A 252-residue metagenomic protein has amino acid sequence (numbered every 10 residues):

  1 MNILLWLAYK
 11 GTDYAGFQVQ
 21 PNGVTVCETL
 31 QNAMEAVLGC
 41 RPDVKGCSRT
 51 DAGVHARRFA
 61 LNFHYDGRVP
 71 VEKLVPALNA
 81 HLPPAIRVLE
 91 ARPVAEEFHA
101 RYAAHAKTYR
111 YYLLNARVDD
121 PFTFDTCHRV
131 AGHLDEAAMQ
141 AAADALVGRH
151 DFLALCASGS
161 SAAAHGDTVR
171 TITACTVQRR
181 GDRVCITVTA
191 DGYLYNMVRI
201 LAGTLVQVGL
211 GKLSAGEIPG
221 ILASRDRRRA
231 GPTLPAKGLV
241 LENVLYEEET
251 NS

Functional and structural regions predicted by a protein language model:
M1-S252: Structured-RNA-binding interfaces characteristic of tRNA pseudouridine synthases
